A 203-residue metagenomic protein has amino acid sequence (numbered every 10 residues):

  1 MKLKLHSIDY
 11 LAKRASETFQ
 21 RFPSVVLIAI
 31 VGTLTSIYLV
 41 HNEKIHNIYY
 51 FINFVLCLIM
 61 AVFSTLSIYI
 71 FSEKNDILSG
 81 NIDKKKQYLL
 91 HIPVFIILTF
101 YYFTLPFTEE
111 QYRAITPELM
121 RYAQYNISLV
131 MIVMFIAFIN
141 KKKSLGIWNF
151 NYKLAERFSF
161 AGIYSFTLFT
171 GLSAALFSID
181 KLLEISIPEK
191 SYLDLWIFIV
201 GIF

Functional and structural regions predicted by a protein language model:
M1-S79, H91-Y101: N-terminal signal-anchor module of multipass membrane proteins
N75-L90, F103-F203: Membrane-interface helix-loop-helix junctions at boundaries between adjacent transmembrane segments
